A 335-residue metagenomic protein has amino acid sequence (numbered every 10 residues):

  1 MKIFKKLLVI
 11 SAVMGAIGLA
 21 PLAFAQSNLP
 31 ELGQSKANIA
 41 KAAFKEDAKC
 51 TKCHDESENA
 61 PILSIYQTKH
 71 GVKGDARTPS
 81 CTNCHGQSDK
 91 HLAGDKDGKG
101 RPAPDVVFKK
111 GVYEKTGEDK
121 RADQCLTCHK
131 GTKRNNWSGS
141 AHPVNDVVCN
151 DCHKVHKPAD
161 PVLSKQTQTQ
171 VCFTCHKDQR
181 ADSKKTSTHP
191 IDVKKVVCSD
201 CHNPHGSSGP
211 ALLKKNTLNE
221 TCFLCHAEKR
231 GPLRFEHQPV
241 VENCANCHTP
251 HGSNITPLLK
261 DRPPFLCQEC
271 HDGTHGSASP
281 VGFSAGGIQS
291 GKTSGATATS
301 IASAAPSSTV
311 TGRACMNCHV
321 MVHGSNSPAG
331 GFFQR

Functional and structural regions predicted by a protein language model:
K2-L8, P21-R335: Short sequence/structural segments immediately N-terminal
I10-A20: Bacterial N-terminal signal peptides
